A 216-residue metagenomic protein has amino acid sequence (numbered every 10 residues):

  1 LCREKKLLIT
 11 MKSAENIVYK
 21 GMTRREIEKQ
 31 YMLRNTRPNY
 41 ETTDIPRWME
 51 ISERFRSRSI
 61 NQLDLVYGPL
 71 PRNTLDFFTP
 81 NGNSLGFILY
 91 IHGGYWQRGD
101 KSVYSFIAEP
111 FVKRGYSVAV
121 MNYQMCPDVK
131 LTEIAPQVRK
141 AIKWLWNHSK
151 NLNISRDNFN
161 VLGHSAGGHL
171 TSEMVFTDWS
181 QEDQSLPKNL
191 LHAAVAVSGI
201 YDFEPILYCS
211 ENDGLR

Functional and structural regions predicted by a protein language model:
K12-I51, K188, H192-V195: N-terminal presequences and immediately downstream first alpha-helices
Y31-G82: N-terminal cap/lid segment of alpha/beta-hydrolase-fold proteins
L65, L89, A119, N160 (+1 more regions): Hydrophobic/aromatic beta-strand patches that form the interior of the parallel beta-sheet core in alpha/beta enzyme
L85-G94: Short beta-strand element of the alpha/beta-hydrolase
G99-A108, A119-N160: Catalytic nucleophile-loop/oxyanion-hole region of alpha/beta-hydrolase and closely related hydrolase-like folds
K143-S210: Primarily recognizes the serine-hydrolase "nucleophile elbow" in alpha/beta-hydrolase and SGNH/GDSL folds
